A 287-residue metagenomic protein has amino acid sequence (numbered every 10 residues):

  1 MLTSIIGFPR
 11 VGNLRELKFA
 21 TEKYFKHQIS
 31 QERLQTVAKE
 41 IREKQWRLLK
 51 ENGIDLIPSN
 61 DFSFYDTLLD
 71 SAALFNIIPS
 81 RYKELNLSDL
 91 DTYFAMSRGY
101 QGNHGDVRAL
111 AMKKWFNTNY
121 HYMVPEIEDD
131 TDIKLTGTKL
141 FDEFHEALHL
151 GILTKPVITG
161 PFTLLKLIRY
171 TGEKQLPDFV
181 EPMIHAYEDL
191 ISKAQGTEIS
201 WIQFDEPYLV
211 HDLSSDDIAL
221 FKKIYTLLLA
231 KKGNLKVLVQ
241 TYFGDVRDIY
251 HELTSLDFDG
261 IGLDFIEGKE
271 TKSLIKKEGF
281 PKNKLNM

Functional and structural regions predicted by a protein language model:
M1-M287: Domain-level signal for soluble alpha/beta catalytic cores
